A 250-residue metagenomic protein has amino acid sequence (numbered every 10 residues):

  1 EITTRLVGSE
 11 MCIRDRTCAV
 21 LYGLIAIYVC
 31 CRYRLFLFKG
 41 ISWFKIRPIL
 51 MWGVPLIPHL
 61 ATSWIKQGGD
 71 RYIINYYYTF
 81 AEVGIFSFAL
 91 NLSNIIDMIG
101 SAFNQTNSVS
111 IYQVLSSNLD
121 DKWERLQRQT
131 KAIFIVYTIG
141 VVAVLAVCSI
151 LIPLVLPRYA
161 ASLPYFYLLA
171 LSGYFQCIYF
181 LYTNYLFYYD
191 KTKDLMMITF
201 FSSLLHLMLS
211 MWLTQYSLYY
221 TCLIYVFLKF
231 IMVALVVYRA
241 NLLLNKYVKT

Functional and structural regions predicted by a protein language model:
E1-G8, C12-I13: Single conserved hydrophobic/aromatic residue that forms the stacking wall/gate of nucleotide- or nucleobase-binding
R16-G23, N91-N94, G173, T199-L204 (+1 more regions): Residue-level recognition of pore/gate-forming positions within transmembrane alpha-helices of multi-pass
T17, D70-Y72, G84-G100, K131: Alpha-helical transmembrane segments of polytopic membrane transporters and translocases
T17-I41, Q105, L181-Y185, K193 (+2 more regions): C-terminal transmembrane helix end/exit motif
K45-W52, L56, I74-N94, A160-L163 (+1 more regions): Interfacial/gating helices of multi-pass transporter permease domains
L50, L119-I135, I139, A143-V147 (+1 more regions): Interfacial transmembrane-helix starts/ends
A89, S93-L119, F187-Y188: Helix-loop junctions and terminal segments of transmembrane helices in multi-pass membrane transport/translocation
A146-Y174: Interfacial segments at transmembrane-helix termini and the short loops linking adjacent helices
